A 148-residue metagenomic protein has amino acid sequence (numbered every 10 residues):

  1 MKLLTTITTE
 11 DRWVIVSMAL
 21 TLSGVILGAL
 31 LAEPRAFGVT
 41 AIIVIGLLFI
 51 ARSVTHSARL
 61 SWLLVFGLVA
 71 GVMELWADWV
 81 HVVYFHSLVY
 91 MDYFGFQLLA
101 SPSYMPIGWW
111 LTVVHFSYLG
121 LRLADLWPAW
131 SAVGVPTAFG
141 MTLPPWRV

Functional and structural regions predicted by a protein language model:
M1-V148: Aromatic-rich, lipid-facing transmembrane alpha helices and their immediate juxtamembrane interface loops in integral
